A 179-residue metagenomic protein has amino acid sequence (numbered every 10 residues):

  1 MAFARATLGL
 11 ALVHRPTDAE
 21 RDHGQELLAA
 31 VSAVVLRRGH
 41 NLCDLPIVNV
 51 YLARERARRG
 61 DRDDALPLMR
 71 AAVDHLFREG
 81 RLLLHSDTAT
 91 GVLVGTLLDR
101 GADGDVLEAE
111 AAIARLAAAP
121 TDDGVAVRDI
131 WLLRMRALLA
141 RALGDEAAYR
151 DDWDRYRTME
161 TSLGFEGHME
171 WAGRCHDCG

Functional and structural regions predicted by a protein language model:
M1-G179: Helix-coil-helix junctions within alpha-helical repeat/solenoid scaffolds
